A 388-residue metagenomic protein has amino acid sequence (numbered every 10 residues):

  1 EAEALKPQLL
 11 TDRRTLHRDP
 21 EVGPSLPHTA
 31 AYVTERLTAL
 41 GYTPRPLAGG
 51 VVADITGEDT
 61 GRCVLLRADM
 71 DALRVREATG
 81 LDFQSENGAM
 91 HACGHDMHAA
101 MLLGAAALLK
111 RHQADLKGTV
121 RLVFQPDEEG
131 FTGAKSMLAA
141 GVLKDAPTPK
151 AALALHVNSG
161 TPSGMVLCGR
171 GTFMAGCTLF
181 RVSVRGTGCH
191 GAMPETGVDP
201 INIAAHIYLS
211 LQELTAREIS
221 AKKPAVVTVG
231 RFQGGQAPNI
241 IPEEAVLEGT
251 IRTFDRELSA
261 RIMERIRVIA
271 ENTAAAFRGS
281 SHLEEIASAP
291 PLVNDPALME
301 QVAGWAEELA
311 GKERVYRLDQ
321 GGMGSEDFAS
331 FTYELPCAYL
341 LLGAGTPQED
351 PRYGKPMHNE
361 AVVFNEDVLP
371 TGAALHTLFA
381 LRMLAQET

Functional and structural regions predicted by a protein language model:
E1-A92, D96, A100-K117: Acidic/His- and Gly-rich active-site-bordering loop/insert found across diverse amide/peptide-bond hydrolases
L16, A53, L66, H95 (+8 more regions): Divalent metal-coordination and catalytic microenvironments
V33, L37, M101-L109, A134 (+3 more regions): Buried hydrophobic packing segments
V51, L73-V75, G80-M90, D96-M97 (+3 more regions): Histidine/acidic-residue-rich, glycine-tolerant segments that coordinate divalent metal ions
R62-L65, V120-R121, P149-L153, R314 (+1 more regions): Structural motif
L65-R67, F180-V182, Y339-A344: Non-cysteine beta-strand/loop elements that form the S-adenosyl-L-methionine
N202-T388: Metal-dependent amide/peptide-bond hydrolase catalytic core, centered on the "pita-bread" metallohydrolase fold
